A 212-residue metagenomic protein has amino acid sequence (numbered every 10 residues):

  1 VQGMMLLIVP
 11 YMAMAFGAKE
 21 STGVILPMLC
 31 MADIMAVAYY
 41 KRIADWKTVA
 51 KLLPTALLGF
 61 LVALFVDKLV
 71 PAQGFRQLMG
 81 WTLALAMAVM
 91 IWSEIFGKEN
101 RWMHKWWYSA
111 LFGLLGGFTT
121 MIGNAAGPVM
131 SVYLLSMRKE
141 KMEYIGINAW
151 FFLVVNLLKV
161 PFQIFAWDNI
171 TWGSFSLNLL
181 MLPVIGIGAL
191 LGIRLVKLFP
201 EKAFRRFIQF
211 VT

Functional and structural regions predicted by a protein language model:
V1, M103-G117: Small-residue-enriched transmembrane helix starts and helix-helix packing motifs in multi-pass inner-membrane proteins
V1-A50, F112-G113, G127-I185: Small-residue-rich hydrophobic segments that form or flank transmembrane alpha-helices in multi-pass membrane proteins
P10, A63-K68, V132, I193-R194: Small-residue-mediated transmembrane helix hinge/kink sites in multi-pass secondary transporters
G17-A18, P71, E140, P200-F204: A helix-boundary/kink motif common to multi-pass secondary transporters, especially Major Facilitator Superfamily
M28-M31, P54, L58-V62, L78-A88 (+6 more regions): Lipid-exposed faces of alpha-helical membrane segments in multi-pass integral membrane proteins
D33-I43, L78-H104, I193-R194: Transmembrane helix exit motif
L64-Q77, G97-N100, Q163-S176, L198: Membrane-interface helix termini and inter-helical loops of multi-pass transporters
L190-V211: Interfacial loop-to-transmembrane junctions
